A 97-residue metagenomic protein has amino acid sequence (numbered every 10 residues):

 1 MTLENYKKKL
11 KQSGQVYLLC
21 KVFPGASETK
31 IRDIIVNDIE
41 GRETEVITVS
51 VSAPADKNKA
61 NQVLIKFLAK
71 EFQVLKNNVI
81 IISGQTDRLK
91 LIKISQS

Functional and structural regions predicted by a protein language model:
M1-K57, Q62, I80, L89-S97: Contiguous, often N-terminal, cationic amphipathic patches that form binding interfaces
L64-F72: Short, non-transmembrane amphipathic alpha-helical segments
K76-N78: Short acidic capping loops at alpha-helix termini that bridge into adjacent secondary structure
T86: The DNA-recognition helices of helix-turn-helix-type DNA-binding domains
